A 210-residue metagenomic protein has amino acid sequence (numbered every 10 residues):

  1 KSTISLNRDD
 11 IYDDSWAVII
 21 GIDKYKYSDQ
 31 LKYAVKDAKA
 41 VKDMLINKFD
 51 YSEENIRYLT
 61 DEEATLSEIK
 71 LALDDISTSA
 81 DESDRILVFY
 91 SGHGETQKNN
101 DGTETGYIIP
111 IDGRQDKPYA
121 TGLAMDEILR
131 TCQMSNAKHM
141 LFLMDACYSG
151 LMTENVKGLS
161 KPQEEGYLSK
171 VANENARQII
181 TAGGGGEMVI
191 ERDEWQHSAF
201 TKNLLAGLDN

Functional and structural regions predicted by a protein language model:
K1-R8, E165: A short, compositionally biased domain-edge/stem linker segment
I4, D14, L66-S91, E95-K157 (+1 more regions): Caspase-like (clan CD) cysteine peptidase catalytic core
S15, I56, R177: Short, conserved active-site loop motifs that form the nucleotide-linked donor/cofactor pocket
S15-D29: Short glycine-rich His-centered loop
G21, L45, T60, A137-N210: Active-site-proximal C-terminal subdomain of hydrolase catalytic domains
Y25-K39, D43, E191-W195: Glycine- and acidic-residue-enriched helix-capping/strand-helix junction motifs
A40-N55: Signal peptide-proximal N-terminal region of secreted/periplasmic/extracellular or secretory-lumen proteins
I56-L66: Short beta->alpha junction loops
